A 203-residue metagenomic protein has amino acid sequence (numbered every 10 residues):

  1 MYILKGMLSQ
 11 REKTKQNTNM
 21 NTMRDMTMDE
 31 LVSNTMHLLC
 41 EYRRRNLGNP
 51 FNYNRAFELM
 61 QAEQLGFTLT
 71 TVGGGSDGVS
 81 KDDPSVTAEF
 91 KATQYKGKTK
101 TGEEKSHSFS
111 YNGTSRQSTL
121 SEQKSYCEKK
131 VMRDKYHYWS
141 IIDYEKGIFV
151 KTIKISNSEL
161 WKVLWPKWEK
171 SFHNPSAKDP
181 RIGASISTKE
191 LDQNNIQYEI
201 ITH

Functional and structural regions predicted by a protein language model:
Y2-H203: Nucleic-acid endonuclease domains
